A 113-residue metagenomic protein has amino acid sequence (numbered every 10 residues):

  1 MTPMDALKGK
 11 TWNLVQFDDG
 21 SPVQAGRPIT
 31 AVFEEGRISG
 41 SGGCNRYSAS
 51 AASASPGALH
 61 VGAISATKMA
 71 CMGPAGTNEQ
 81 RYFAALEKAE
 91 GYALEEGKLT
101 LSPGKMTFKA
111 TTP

Functional and structural regions predicted by a protein language model:
M1-P113: Lipid interaction determinants
